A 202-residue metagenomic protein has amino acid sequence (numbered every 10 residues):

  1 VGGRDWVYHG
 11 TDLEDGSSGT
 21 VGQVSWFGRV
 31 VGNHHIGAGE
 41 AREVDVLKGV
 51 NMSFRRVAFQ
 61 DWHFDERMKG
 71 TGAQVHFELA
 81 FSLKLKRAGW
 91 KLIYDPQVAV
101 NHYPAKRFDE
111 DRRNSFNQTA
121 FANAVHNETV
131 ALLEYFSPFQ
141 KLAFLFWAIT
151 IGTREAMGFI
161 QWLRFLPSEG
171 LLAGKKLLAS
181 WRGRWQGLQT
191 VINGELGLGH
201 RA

Functional and structural regions predicted by a protein language model:
V1-T20: Conserved donor NDP-sugar-binding/catalytic core segment of glycosyltransferases
G3, G19-V44: Short, flexible, basic/aromatic active-site loop/helix in glycosyltransferases
R4, G89-A105, F116: Catalytic beta-strand/loop signature of glycosyltransferases that borders the donor
H34-F54, Q74, F116: A recurrent flexible, glycine/aromatic-enriched loop bordering the glycosyltransferase active site that acts as
N51-W62, R67-A99: A short, conserved alpha-helix in the catalytic core of glycosyltransferases
G70-Q74, N101-H126: Nucleotide-sugar-dependent glycosyltransferase catalytic core
L79-L83, A122-H126, V130: A structural signal for well-ordered alpha-helical segments within the folded catalytic domains of diverse enzymes
T119, N123, S137-A202: Non-catalytic, C-terminal membrane-associated alpha-helical segments of glycosyltransferases
